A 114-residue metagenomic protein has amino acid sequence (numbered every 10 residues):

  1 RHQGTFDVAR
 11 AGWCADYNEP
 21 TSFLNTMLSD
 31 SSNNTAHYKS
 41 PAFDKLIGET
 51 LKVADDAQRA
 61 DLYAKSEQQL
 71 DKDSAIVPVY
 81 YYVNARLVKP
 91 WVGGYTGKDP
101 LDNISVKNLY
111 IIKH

Functional and structural regions predicted by a protein language model:
R1-G4, S22-K52, Y81-H114: Short, solvent-exposed loop/beta-turn-alpha elements that line the ligand-binding surface or hinge of extracytoplasmic
A9-G12, A54-P90: Bilobed periplasmic-binding protein-like "clamshell/Venus-flytrap" ligand-binding domains
A9-T21: Ligand-binding clamshell of periplasmic/extracellular solute-binding protein-like
E19, E49, Q58, E67-Q69 (+1 more regions): Glutamate identity and glutamate-enriched acidic tracts
